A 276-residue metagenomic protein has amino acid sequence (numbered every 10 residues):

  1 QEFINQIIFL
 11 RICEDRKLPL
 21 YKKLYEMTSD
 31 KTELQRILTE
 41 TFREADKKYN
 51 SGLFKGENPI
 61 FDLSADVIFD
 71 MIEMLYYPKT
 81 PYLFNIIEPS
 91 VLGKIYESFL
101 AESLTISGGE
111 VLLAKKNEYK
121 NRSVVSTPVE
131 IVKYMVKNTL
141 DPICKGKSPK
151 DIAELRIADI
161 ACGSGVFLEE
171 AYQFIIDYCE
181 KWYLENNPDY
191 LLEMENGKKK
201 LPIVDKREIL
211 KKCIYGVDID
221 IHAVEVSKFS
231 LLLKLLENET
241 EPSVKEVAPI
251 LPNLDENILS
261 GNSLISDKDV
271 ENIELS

Functional and structural regions predicted by a protein language model:
Q1-I176, C213-A223, G261-S266: Preference for the N-terminal adenyl/adenosyl cofactor-binding alpha/beta module
L18, A153, L168-S276: Class I S-adenosyl-L-methionine-dependent methyltransferase module
